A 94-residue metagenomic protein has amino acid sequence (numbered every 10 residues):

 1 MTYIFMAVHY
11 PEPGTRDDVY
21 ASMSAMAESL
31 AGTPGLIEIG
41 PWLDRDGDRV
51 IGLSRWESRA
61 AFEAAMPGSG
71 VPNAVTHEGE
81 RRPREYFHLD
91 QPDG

Functional and structural regions predicted by a protein language model:
M1-I4, V8-Y10, I37-I51, N73-G94: Glycine-rich beta-strand-turn "strand-cap" elements at beta-sheet edges
Y10-A21: Short, surface-exposed ligand-recognition loops at beta-strand->loop->(often short) alpha-helix junctions that present
P13, R45, A60: Feature marks short, surface-exposed loop/turn motifs that line or immediately flank catalytic pockets and channel
T15-R16, A27-S29, P41-L43: Intrinsically disordered, low-complexity segments enriched in polar/charged residues with Gly/Pro, especially when
D17-V19, I51, F62-A64: Short acidic, gly/pro-rich beta-turn/loop elements at beta-sheet edges and active-site/ligand-binding grooves
S24-I37, R55-H88: An amphipathic, aromatic/His-enriched active-site/gating alpha helix that lines ligand/cofactor pockets
